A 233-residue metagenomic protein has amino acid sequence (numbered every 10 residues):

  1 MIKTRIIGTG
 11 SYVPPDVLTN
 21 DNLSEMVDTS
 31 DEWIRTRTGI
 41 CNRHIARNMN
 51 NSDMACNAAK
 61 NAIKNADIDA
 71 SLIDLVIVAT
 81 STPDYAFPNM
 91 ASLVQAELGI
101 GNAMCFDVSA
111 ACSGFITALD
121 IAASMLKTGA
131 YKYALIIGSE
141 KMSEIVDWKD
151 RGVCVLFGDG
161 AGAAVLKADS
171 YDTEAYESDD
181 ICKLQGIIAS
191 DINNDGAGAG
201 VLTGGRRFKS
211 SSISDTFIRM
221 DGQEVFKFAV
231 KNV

Functional and structural regions predicted by a protein language model:
M1-N48, D150-K231: Condensing-enzyme catalytic core mediating Claisen C-C bond formation in acyl metabolism
I6-G8, I34, A62, V76 (+4 more regions): Buried hydrophobic positions in well-ordered alpha/beta secondary-structure cores of metabolic enzymes
Y12, A79-D84, A110-F115, G138-S143 (+1 more regions): Acidic, glycine-rich active-site loops and adjacent beta-strand->loop/helix elements that engage anionic groups
W33-R37, C41-D53, S81-A134: Conserved catalytic cysteine-centered active-site region of acyl-thioester-dependent Claisen-condensing enzymes
I34, L72-A79, F106-S109, K132-S139 (+1 more regions): Beta-strand segments within the central parallel beta-sheet cores of soluble alpha/beta enzyme folds
A58-D74: Phosphate/pyrophosphate-binding loops at sites that engage ATP/ADP/AMP, CoA/4′-phosphopantetheine, polyphosphate
D69, K127-A134, T173-K183: Phosphate-handling active-site elements
M125-G160: Flexible, glycine-rich active-site loops centered on histidine and acidic residues that chelate a metal or position
